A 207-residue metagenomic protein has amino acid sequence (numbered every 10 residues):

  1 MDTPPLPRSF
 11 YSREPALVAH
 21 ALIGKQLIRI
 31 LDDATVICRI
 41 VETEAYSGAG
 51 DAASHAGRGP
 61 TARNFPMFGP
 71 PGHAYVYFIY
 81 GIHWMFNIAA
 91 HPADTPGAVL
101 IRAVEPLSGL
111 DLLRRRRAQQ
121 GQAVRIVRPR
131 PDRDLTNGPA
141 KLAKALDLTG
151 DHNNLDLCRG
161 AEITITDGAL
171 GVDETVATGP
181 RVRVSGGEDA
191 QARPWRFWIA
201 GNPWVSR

Functional and structural regions predicted by a protein language model:
M1-R207: Conserved, well-structured core segments that form or line functional sites
